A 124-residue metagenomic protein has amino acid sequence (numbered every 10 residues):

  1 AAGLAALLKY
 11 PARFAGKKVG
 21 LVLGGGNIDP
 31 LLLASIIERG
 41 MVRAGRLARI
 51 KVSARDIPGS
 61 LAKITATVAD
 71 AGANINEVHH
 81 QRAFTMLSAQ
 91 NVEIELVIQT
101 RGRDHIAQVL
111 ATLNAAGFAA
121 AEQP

Functional and structural regions predicted by a protein language model:
A1-A2, G26-I28: Short glycine-rich anion-binding loops that position phosphate/pyrophosphate groups of nucleotides and phosphorylated
A1-K17: Active-site-adjacent helical/loop segments in soluble small-molecule enzymes
K9, K17-K18, K51, K63: Context-gated lysine
K9-A12, G26, R101: Short loop segments at secondary-structure junctions
L21-G24: Short beta-strand segments
P30-P124: A conserved regulatory-domain signal marking ACT and ACT-like small-molecule sensing domains and adjacent regulatory
